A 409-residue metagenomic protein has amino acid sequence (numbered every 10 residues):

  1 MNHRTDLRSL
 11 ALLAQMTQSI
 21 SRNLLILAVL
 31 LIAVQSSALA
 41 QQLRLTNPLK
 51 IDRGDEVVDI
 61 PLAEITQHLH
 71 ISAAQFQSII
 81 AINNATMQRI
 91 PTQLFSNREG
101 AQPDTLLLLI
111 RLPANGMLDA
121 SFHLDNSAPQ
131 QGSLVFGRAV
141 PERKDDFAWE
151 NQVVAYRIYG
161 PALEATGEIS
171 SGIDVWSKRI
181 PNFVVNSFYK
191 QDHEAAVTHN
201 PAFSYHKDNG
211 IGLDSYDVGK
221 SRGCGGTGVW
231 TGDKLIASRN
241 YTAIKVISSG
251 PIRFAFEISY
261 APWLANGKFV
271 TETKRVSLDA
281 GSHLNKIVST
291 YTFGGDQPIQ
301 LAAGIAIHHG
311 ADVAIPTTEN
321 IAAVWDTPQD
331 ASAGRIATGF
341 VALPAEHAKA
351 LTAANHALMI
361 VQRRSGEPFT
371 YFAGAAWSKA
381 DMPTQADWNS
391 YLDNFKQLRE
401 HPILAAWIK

Functional and structural regions predicted by a protein language model:
H3-L25: Bacterial N-terminal signal peptides that target proteins for export
N23-Q35: Bacterial N-terminal signal peptides
Q41-G137: Alpha-mannosidase-like glycoside hydrolase catalytic domains involved in N-glycan trimming, generalizing to other
R44, P48, Q67-Q75, I299-A353: Polysaccharide-binding surfaces and accessory modules of carbohydrate-active proteins
D104-L112, F340-K409: Beta-strand-rich recognition/accessory modules
N126-G232: Solvent-exposed N-terminal domain segments of exported/luminal and surface proteins
V197-D279: Extended, loop-rich substrate-binding clefts of extracytoplasmic carbohydrate-active enzymes
E272-K274, L278, H283-P316: Acidic (Asp/Glu-rich), glycine- and aromatic
